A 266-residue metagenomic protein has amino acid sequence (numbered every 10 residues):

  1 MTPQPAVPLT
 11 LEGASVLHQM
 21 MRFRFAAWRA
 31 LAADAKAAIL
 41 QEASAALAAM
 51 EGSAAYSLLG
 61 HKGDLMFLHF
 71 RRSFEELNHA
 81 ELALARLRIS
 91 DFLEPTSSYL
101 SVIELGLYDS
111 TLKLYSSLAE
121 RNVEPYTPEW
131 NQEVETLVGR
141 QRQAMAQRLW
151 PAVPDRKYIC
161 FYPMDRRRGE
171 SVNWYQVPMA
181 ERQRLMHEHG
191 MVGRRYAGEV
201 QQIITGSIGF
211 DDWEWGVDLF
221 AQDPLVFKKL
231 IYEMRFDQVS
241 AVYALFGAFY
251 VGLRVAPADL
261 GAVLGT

Functional and structural regions predicted by a protein language model:
M1-A45, R72-E76, I103-M191, Q222 (+1 more regions): Short S/T/G/P-rich N-terminal loop/turn motif that feeds into the first structured element of a domain
L9, R24, L137, A244-F246 (+2 more regions): Contiguous interface-forming segments/domains that mediate binding rather than catalysis
Q19, L59-S73, S110, I159-M164 (+1 more regions): Short, well-ordered beta-strand segments in beta-rich or mixed alpha/beta enzyme and ligand-binding folds
A26-A27, I39-E81: Long, hydrophobic/aromatic-enriched structural stretches that serve as scaffold segments
A45-G63, S90-L105, E188-E214, L230 (+1 more regions): Short, glycine- and small/hydrophobic-rich beta-strand elements in well-ordered beta-sheets
L58-L59, E76, I89-S90, A152-V153: Short, charge-rich binding segments
S73-Y99, W130-E135, Y196, Q222-V251: An amphipathic, aromatic/His-enriched active-site/gating alpha helix that lines ligand/cofactor pockets
H79, R184, D212: Short, well-structured alpha-helical interface segments that form or flank functional binding sites
